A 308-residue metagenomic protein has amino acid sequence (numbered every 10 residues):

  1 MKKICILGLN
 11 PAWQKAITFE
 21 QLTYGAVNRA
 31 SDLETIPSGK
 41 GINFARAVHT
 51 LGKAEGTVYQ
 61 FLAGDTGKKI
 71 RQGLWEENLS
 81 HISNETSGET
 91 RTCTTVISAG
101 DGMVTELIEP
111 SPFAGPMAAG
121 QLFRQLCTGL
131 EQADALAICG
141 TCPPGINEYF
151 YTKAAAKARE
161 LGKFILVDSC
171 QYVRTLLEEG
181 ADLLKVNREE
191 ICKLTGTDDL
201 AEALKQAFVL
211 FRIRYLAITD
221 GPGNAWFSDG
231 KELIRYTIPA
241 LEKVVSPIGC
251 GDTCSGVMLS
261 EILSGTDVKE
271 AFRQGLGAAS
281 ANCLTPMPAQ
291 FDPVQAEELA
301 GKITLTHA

Functional and structural regions predicted by a protein language model:
M1-T23: Positively charged, low-complexity intrinsically disordered leader regions
I6-L9, Q60-F61, E85-T86, T95-I97 (+3 more regions): Short beta-strand segments
R29-T90, L299-K302: Substrate-binding N-lobe of the ribokinase-like
V48, N187, G251: Short, conserved phosphate/pyrophosphate- and ester-handling motifs at nucleotide-, phospho-/glycolipid
V96-Q132: Conserved phosphate-binding/catalytic loop of the ribokinase/pfkB sugar-kinase fold
E106-I108, A133-T141, D168, L183-R188: Short beta-strands and strand-loop turn motifs
Y149-R235: Conserved phosphate/ATP/ADP-binding segment of small-molecule kinases
R174-T175, A201-A308: Conserved phosphate-binding/catalytic region of the ribokinase-like
